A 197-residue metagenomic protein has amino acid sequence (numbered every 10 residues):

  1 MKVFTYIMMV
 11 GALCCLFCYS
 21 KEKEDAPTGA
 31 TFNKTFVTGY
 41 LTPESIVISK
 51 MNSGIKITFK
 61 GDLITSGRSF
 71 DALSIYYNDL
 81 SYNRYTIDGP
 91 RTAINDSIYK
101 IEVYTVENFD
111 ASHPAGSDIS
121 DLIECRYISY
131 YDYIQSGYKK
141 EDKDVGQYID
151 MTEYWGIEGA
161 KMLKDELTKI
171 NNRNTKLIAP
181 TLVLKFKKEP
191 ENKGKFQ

Functional and structural regions predicted by a protein language model:
M1-N33: Bacterial Sec-dependent N-terminal signal peptides
E22-Q197: Non-catalytic macromolecular-recognition regions in eukaryotic signaling proteins
